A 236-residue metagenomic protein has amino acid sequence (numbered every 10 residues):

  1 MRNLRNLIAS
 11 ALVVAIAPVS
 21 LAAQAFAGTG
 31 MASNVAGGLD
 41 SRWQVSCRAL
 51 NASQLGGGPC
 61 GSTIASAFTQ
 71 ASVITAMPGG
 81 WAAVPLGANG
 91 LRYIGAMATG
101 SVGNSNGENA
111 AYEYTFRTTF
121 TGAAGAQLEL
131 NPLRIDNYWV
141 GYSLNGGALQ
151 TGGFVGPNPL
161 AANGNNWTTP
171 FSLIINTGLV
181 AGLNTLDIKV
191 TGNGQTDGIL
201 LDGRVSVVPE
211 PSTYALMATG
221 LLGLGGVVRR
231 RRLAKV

Functional and structural regions predicted by a protein language model:
M1-A22, Y214-V236: C-terminal cell-surface anchoring/sorting signal
I16-G30, D197, L201-L222: Short, threonine-centered small-residue motifs that mark membrane-proximal processing/anchoring sites and TM-junction
A23-A52: Boundary/junction segments of secreted and surface-exposed precursor proteins
I64-E113: Surface-exposed, low-complexity/disordered Ser/Thr/Gly/Pro/Asn-rich loops and linkers
A111, T121-E129: Extended extracellular/luminal ectodomain segments enriched in beta-structured repeat modules
A126-V140, L186: Aromatic-lined ligand-binding clefts that engage carbohydrates, nucleic acids, or primary amines
Y138-T151: Short, surface-exposed beta-strand/strand-loop-strand elements in extracellular ectodomains
D187-Q195: Short beta-strand-plus-loop segments that form exposed binding edges in beta-rich domains
